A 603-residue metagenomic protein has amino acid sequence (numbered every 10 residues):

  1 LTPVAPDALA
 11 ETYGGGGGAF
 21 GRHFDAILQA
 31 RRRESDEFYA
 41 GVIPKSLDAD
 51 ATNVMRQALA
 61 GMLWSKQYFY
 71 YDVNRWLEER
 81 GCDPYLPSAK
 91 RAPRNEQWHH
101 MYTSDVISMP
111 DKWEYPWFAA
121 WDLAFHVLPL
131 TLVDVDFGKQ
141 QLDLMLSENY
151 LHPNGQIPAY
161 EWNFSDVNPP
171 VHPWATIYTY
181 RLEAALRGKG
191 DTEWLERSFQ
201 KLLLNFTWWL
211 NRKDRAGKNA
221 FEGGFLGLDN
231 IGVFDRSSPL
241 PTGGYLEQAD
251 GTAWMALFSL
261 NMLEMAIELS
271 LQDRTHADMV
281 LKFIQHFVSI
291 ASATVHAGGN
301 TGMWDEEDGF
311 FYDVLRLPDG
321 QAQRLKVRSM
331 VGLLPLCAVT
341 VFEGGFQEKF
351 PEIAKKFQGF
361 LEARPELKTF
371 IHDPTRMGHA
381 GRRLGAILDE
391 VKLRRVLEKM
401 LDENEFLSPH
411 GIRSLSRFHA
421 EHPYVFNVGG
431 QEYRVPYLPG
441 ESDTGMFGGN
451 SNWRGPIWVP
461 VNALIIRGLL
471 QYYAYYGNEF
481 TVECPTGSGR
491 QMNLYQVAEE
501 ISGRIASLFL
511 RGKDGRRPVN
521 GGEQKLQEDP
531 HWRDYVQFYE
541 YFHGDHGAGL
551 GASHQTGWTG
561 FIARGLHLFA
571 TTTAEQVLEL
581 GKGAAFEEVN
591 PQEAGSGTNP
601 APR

Functional and structural regions predicted by a protein language model:
L1-R603: Acidic, mature catalytic/reactive cores of soluble proteins
